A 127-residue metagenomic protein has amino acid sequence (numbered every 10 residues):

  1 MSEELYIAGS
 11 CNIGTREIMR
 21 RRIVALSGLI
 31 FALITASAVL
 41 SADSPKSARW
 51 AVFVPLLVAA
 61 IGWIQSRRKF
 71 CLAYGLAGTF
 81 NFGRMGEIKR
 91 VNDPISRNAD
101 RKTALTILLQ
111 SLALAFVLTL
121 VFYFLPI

Functional and structural regions predicted by a protein language model:
S2-I127: Membrane-interfacial helix-loop segments of redox and metal-homeostasis proteins, especially TM-loop-TM junctions
